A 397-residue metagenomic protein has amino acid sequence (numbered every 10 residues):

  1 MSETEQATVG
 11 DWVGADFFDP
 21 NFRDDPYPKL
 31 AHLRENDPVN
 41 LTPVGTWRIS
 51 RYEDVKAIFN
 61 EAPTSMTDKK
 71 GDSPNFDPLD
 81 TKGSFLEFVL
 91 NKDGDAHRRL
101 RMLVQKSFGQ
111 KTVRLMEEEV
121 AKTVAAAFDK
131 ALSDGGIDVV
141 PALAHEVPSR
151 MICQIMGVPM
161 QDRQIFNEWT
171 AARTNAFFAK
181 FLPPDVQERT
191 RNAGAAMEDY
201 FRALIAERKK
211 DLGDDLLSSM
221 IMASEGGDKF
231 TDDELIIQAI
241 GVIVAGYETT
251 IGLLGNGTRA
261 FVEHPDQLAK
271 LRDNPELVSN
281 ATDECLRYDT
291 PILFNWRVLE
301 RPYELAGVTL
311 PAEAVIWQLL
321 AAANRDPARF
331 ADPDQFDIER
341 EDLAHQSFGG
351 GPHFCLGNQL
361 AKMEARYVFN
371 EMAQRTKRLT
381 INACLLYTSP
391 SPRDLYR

Functional and structural regions predicted by a protein language model:
M1-S389, R397: Cytochrome P450
